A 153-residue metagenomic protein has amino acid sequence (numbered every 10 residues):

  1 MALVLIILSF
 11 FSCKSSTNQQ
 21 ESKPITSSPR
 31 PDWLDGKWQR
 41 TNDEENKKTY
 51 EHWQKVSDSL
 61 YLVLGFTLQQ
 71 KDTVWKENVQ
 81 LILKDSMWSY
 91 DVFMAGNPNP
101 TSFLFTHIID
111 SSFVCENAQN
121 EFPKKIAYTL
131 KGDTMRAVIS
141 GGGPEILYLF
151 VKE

Functional and structural regions predicted by a protein language model:
S9-S12: C-terminal motif of bacterial Sec signal peptides marking the signal peptidase cleavage site
K14-S16: Bacterial signal peptide processing site
K23-K37, Q80: N-terminal helix-cap/turn-to-beta initiation motif at the start of protein domains
D32-K47, Y61-G65: Tryptophan-anchored aromatic micro-motifs
N46-Y50, V74-N78, N99-T101, E121-K125 (+1 more regions): Short, surface-exposed coil-to-beta transition loops
D72-N120: Contiguous, well-ordered beta-strand patches that form the walls/edges of small beta-barrel/beta-sandwich domains
P100, T129-E153: Edge beta-strand at a domain terminus
